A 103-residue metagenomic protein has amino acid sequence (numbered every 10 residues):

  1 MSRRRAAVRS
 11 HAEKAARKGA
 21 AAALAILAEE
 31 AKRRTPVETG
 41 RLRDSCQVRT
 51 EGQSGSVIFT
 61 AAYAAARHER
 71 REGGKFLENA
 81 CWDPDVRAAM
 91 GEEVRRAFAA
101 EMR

Functional and structural regions predicted by a protein language model:
M1-R103: Short, Lys/Arg-rich flexible segments
